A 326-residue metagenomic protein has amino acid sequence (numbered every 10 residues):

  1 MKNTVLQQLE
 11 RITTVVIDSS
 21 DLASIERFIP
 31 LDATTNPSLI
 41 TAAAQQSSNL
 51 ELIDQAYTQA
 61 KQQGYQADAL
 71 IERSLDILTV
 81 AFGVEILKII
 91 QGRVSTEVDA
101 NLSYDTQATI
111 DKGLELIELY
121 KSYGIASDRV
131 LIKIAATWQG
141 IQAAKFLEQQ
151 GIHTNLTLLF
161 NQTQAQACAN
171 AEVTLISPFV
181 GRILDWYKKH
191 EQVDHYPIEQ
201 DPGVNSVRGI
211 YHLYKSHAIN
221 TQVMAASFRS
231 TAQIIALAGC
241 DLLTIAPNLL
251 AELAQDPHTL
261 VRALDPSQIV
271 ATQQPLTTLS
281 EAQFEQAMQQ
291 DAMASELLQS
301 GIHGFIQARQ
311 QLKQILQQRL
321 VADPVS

Functional and structural regions predicted by a protein language model:
M1-D18: N- or domain-start disorder-to-order transition segments that initiate the globular core
M1-N3, D111-I125, I134-E148, V207 (+2 more regions): N-terminal active-site wall of soluble small-molecule enzyme domains
T13-S19, L31-T35, R73, G92-V98 (+5 more regions): Hydrophobic faces of well-ordered beta-strands that scaffold small-molecule active sites in alpha/beta enzyme cores
A23-A44, S48: An N-terminal structural lobe/cap that precedes and organizes the functional/catalytic core across diverse proteins
N36, T96, I132, C168 (+2 more regions): Conserved, mostly hydrophobic/aromatic
L39-A42, Q46-T137: Active-site beta->alpha loop and helix N-cap motifs at the rims of alpha/beta catalytic domains
N155, F160-I269: Catalytic alpha/beta core domains of metabolic enzymes, predominantly
L264-D265, A271-S326: C-terminal extensions of enzymes
